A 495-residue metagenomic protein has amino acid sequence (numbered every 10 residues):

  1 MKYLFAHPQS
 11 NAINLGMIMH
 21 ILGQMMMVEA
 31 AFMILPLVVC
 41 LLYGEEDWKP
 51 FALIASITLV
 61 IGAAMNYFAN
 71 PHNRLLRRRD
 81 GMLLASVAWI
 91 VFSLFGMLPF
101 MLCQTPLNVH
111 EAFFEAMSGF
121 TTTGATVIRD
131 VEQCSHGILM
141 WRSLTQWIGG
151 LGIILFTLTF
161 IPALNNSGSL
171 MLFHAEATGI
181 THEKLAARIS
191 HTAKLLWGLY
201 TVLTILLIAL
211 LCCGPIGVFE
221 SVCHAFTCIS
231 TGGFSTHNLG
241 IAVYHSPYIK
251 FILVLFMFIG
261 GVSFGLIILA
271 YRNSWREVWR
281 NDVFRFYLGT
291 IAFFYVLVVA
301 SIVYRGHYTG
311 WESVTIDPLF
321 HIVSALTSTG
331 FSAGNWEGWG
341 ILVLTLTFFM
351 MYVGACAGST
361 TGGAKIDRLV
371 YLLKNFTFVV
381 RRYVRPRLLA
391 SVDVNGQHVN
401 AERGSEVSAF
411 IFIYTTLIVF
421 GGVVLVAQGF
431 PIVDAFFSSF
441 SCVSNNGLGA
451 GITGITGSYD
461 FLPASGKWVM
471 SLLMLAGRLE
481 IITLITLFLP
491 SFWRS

Functional and structural regions predicted by a protein language model:
M1-S495: Membrane-proximal intracellular helices of multi-pass ion channels
